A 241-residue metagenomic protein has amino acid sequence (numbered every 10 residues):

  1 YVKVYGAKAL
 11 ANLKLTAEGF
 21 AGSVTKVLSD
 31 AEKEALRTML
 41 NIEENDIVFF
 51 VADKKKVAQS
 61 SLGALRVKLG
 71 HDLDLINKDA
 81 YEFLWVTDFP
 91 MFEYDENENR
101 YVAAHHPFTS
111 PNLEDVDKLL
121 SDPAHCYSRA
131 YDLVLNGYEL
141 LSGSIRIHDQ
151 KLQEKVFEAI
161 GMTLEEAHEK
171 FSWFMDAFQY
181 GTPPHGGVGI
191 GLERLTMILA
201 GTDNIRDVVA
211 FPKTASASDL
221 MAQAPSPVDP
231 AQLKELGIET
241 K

Functional and structural regions predicted by a protein language model:
Y1-K241: Structured aminoacyl-transfer and RNA-binding surfaces used for tRNA recognition/handling in the translation apparatus
